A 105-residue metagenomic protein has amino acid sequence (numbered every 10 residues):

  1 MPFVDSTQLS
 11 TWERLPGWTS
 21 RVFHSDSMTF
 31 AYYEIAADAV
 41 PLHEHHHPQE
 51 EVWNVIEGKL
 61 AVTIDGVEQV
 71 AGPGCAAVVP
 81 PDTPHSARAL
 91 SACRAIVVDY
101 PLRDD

Functional and structural regions predicted by a protein language model:
M1-Y32, L42: A short, N-terminal "cap"/entry segment at the start of jelly-roll beta-barrel domains of the cupin/DSBH fold
D26, T63-V67, L90: Short strand-coil-strand connectors
M28, A36-V40, K59, E68 (+1 more regions): Short, charged/polar surface micro-motifs in flexible loops or helix N-caps
I35, H46-V62: Short, conserved beta-strand element in jelly-roll/cupin
E44-H47, H85: Histidine-centered active-site/metal-ligand motif
I56-E57, G72-P73, S91: A cytosolic small-molecule/anion-sensing beta-strand core signal
G66-P81: Short acidic-glycine-tyrosine-enriched beta hairpin
P81-D105: Ligand-binding loop in jelly-roll beta-barrel domains
